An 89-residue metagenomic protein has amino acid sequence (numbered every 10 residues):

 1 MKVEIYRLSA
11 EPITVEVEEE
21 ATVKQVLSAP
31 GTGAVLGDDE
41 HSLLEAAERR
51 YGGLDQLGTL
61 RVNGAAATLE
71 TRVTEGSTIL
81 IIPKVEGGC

Functional and structural regions predicted by a protein language model:
M1-C89: Ubiquitin-like/PB1-type beta-grasp interaction modules and other compact soluble beta-rich domains
